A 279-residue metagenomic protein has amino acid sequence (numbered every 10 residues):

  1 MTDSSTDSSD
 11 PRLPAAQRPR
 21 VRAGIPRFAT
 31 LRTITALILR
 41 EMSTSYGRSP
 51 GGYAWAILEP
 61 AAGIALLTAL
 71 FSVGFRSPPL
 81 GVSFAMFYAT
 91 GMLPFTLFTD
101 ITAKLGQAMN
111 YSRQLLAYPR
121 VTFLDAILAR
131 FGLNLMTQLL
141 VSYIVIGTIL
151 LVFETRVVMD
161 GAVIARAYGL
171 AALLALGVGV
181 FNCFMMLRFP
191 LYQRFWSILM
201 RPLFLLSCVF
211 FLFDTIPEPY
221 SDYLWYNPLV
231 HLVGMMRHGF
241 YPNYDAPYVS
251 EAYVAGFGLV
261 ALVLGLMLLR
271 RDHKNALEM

Functional and structural regions predicted by a protein language model:
M1-M279: Hydrophobic transmembrane alpha-helices and immediately adjacent juxtamembrane helices of multi-pass inner-membrane
